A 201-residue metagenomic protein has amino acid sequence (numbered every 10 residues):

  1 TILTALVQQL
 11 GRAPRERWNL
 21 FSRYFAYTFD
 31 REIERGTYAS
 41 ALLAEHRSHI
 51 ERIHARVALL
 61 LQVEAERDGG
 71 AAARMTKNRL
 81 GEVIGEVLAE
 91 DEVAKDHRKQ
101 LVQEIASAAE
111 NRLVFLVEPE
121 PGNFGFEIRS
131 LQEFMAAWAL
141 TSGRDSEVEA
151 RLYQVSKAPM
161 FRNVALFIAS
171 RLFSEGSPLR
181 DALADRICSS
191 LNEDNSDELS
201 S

Functional and structural regions predicted by a protein language model:
T1-F124, R129-L131, A139-G143, A150-M160 (+1 more regions): Extended hydrophobic
R144-S201: Extended amphipathic alpha-helical scaffold segments
